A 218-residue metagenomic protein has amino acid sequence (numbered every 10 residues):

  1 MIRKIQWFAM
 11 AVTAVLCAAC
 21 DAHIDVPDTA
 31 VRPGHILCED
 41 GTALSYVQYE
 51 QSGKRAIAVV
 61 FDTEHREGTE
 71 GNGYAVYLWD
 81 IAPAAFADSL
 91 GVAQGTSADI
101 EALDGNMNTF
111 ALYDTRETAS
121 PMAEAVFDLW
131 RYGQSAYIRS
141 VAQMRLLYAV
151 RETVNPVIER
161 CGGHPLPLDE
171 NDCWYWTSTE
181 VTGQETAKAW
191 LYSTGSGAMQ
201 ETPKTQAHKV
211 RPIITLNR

Functional and structural regions predicted by a protein language model:
M1-A9: Bacterial N-terminal signal peptides that target proteins for export
A9-V12, N217: A periodicity- and composition-biased signal for non-globular, repetitive helical segments
A11-A14, Q206: Processing junctions and N-termini across compartments
V15-A19: C-terminal motif of bacterial Sec signal peptides marking the signal peptidase cleavage site
C20-Y132, P203-R218: Short, compositionally biased
H23-D28, Q94, F110, I158-C161 (+1 more regions): Terminal interaction module
V76, I138-R139: Short hydrophobic beta-strand that contains or immediately precedes a catalytic carboxylate
S120-S135, V141-S193: An exposed tryptophan-centered "aromatic clamp" motif
